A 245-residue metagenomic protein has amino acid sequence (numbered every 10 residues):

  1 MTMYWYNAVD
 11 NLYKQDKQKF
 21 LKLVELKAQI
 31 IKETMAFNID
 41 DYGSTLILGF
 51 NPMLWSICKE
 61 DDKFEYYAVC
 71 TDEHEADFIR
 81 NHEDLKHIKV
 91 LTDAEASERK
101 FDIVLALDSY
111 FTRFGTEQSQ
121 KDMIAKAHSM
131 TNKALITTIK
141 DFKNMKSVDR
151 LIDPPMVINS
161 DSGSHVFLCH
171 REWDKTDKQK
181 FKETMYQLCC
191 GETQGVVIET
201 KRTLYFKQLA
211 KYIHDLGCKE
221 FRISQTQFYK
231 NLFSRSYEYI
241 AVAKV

Functional and structural regions predicted by a protein language model:
M1-D41: Conserved class I S-adenosyl-L-methionine
I39, E83, T131-N132: A generic alpha-to-beta junction signature in SAM-dependent methyltransferases
Y42, K100-F101: Local beta-strand N-terminus motif with an aromatic residue
L46-A96: Class I SAM-dependent methyltransferase SAM/SAH-binding core
D102-Q120: A short SAM/SAH-binding and catalytic strip from SAM-dependent methyltransferases
Q118-L135: A short glycine-rich, Lys/Arg-flanked "PGG" loop and its adjoining helix->strand segment in the class I
T138-K207: SAM-dependent methyltransferase
T200-V245: C-terminal lobe and adjacent flexible extensions of AdoMet/dcAdoMet transferase-like proteins
